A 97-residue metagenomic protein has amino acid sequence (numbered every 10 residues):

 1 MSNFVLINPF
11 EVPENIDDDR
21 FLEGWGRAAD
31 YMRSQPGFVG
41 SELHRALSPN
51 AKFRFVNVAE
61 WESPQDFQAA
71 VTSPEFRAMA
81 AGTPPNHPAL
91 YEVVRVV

Functional and structural regions predicted by a protein language model:
M1-F4, E42-F53, M79-V97: Glycine-rich beta-strand-turn "strand-cap" elements at beta-sheet edges
N3-E11, E42-S73: Short, well-ordered beta-strand segments in beta-rich or mixed alpha/beta enzyme and ligand-binding folds
I7, E11, S34, G82-N86: Selective for proline/serine-rich intrinsically disordered segments in cytosolic/nuclear regulatory regions
I16-L43, E75-A80: Short amphipathic alpha-helical segments
A29-M32, N57, D66, T83: Residue-level detection of beta-strand scaffold positions
